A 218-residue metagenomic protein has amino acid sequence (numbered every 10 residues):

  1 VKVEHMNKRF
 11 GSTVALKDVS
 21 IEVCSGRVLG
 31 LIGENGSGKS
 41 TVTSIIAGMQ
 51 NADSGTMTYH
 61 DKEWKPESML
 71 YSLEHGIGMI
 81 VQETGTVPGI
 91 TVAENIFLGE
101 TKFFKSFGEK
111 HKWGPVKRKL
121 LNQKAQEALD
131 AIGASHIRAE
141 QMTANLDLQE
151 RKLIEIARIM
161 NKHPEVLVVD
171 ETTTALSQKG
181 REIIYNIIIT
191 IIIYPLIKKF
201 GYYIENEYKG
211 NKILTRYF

Functional and structural regions predicted by a protein language model:
V1-I191, P195-K198, F218: Glycine-rich phosphate-binding loops of nucleotide-dependent enzymes
F200-I204: Transmembrane-cytosolic junction motif
